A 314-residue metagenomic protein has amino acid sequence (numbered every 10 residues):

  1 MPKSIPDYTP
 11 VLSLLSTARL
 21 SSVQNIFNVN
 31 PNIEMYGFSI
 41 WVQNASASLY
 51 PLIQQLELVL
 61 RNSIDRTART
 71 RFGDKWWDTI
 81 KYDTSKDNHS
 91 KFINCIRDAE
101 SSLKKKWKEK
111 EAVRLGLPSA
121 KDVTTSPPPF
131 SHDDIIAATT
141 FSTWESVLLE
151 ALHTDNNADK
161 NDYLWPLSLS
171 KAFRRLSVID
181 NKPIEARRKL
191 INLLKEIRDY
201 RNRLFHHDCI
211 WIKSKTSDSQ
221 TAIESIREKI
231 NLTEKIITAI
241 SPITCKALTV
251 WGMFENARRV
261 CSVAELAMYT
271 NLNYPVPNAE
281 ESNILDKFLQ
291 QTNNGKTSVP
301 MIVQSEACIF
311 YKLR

Functional and structural regions predicted by a protein language model:
M1-Y200, H206-R314: Amphipathic alpha-helical interface elements
